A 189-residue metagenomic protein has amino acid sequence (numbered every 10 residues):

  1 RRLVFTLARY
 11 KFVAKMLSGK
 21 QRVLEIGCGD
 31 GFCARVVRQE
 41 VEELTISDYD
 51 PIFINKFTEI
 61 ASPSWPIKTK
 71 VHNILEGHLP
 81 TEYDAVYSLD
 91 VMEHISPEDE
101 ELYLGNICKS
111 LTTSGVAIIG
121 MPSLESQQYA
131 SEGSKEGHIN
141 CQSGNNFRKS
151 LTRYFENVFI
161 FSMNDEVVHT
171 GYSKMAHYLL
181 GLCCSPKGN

Functional and structural regions predicted by a protein language model:
R1-Y87, E98-G105, L124, S134 (+4 more regions): Conserved N-terminal segment of class I S-adenosyl-L-methionine
D90-H94: Short catalytic micro-motifs in class I SAM-dependent methyltransferases
S96, L111-T113: Helix-to-beta-strand junctions that scaffold the AdoMet/dcAdoMet cofactor pocket in Class I SAM-dependent enzymes
S114-M121: Conserved beta-strand signature within the Rossmann-like core of class I S-adenosyl-L-methionine
Y129-G133: Short acidic, glycine/proline-rich loop/turn micro-motifs
